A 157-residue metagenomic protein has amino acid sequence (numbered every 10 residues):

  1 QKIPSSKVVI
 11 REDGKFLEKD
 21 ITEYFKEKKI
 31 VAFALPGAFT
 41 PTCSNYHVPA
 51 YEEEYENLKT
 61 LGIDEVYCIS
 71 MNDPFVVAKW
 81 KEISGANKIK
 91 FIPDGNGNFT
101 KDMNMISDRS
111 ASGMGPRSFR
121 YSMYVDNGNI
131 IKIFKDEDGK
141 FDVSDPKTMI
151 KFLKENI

Functional and structural regions predicted by a protein language model:
Q1-I157: Chalcogenol-based redox active-site neighborhoods
